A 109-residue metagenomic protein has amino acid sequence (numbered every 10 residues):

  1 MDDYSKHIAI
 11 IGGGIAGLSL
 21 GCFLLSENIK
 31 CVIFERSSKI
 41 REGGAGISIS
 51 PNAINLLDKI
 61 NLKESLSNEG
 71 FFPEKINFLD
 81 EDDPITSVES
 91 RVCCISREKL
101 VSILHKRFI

Functional and structural regions predicted by a protein language model:
M1-I8, S50-I109: Conserved N-terminal helical subregion
I11, L25-A45: Glycine-rich FAD pyrophosphate-binding loop
G14: Glycine-rich NAD(P) Rossmann-fold beta1-alpha1 loop
G17-L18: N-terminal Rossmann-fold NAD(P) dinucleotide-binding loop
